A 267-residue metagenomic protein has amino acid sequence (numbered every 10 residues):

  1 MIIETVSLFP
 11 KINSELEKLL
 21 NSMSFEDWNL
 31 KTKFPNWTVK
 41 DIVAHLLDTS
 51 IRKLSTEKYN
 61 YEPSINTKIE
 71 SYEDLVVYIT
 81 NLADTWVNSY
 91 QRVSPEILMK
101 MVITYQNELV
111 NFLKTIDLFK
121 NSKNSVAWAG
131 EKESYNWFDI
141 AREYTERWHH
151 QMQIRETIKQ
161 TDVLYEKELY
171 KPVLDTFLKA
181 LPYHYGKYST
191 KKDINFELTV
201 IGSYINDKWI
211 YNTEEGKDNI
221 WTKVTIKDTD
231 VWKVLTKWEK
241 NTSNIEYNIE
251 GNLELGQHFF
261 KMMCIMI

Functional and structural regions predicted by a protein language model:
M1-E4, K53-E108: Short, helix-capping/interhelical loops that line the mouth of catalytic, cofactor-, or ligand-binding pockets
M1-V43, K53-S55: An N-terminal domain-cap segment
I12-L19, T49, Y105-E108, F112-T115 (+3 more regions): Amphipathic, well-ordered alpha-helical segments in soluble domains
N21-T32, N107-F138: Acidic interhelical loop/turn segments
N29-E73, V126-H184, V231: Short, contiguous alpha-helical
K171-D207: A glycine-rich beta-turn/hairpin centered on an aromatic-Pro dipeptide
T199-K223, K227: Acidic/His-leaning functional-site neighborhoods
N219-I267: C-terminal interaction segments
